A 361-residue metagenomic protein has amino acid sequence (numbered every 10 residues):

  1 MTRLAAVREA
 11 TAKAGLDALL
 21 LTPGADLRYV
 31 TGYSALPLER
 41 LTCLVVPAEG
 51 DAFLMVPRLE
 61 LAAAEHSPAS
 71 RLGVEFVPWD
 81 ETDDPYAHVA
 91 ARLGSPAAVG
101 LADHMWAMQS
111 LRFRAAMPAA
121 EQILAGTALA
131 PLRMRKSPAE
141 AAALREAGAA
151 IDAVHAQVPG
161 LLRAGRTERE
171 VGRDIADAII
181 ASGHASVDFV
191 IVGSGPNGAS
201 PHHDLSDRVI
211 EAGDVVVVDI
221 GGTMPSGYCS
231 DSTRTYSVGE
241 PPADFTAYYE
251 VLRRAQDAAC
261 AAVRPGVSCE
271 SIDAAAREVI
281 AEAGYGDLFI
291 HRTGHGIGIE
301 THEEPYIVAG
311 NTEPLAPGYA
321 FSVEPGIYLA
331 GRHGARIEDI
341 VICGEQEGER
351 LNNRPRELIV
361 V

Functional and structural regions predicted by a protein language model:
M1-V361: Active-site neighborhoods and metal-handling regions in enzymes and metal-associated proteins
